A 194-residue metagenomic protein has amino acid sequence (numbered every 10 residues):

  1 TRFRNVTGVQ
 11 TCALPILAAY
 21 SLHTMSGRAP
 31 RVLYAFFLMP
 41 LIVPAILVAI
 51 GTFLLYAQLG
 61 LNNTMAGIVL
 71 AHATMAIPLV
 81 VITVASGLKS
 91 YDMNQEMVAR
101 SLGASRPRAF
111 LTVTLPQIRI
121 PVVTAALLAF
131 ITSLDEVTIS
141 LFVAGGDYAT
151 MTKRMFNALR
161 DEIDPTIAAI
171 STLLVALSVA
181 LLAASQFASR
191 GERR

Functional and structural regions predicted by a protein language model:
T1-C12: Single conserved hydrophobic/aromatic residue that forms the stacking wall/gate of nucleotide- or nucleobase-binding
L17-G51, E96: Cytoplasmic-entry segments and transmembrane alpha-helices of multi-pass inner-membrane transporters
T24-L33, L61-M65, R106, I120-V122 (+2 more regions): Membrane-helix interface segments
A29-P30, I46-M75, P107, V143-G146: Membrane-interfacial helix termini and adjacent extracytoplasmic/periplasmic loops of multi-pass transporters
A49-L59, L127-S133, R160, Q186: A structural signal for multi-pass alpha-helical bundles of membrane permease subunits that mediate small-molecule
A73-T74, V80-L88, D92-M93, R106-D135: Transmembrane alpha-helices
A85-E96, R100, A104-L115, D164 (+1 more regions): C-terminal transmembrane helix and the adjacent membrane-cytosol boundary/short C-terminal tail of inner/organellar
L134-A184, A188: Interhelical loop and adjacent transmembrane-helix boundary motif in polytopic membrane transport permeases
